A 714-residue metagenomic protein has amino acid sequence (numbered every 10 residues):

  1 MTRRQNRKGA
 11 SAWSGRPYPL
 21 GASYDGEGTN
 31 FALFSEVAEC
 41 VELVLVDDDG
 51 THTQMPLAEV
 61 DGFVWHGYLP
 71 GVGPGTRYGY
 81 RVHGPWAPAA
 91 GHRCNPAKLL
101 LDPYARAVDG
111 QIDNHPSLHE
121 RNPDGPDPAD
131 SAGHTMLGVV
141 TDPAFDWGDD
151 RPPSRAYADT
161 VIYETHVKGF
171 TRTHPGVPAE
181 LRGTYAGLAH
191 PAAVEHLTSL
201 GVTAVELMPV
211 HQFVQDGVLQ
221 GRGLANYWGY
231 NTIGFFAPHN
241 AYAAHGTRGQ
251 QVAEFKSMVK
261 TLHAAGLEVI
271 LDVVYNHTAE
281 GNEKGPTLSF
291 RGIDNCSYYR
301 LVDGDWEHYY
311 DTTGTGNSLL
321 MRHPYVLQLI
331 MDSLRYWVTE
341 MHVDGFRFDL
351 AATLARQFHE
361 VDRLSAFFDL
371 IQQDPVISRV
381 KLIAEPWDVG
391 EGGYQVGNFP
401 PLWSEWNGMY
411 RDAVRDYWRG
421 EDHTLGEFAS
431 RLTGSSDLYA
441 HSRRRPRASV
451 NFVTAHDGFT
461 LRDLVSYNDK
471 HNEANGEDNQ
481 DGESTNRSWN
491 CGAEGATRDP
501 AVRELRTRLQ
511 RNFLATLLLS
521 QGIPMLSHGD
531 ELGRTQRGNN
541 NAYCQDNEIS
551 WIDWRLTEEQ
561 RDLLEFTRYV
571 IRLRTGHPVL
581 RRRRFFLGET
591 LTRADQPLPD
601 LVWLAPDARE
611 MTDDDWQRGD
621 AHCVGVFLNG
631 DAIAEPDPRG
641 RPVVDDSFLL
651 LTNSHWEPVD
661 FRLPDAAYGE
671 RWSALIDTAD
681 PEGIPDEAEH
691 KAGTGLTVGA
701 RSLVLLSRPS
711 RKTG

Functional and structural regions predicted by a protein language model:
M1-Y163, K168, T497, V502-T507 (+2 more regions): Carbohydrate-interacting/catalytic domains
L33, Y80, T165, L207 (+9 more regions): Conserved, mostly hydrophobic/aromatic
V37, E59-D61, G71-G73, G84 (+19 more regions): Short, flexible loop/turn elements at secondary-structure junctions
V82-W147, D216-N231, G285-T312, L425 (+1 more regions): Core domains of carbohydrate- and sulfate-ester-processing enzymes
A87-G91, T171-T173, F213-G217, H277-E280 (+5 more regions): Short catalytic/ligand-binding loop motif for oxyanion handling, primarily in non-cytosolic enzymes, centered on
V161-Y163, V205, V269-L271, F346 (+2 more regions): Hydrophobic faces of well-ordered beta-strands that scaffold small-molecule active sites in alpha/beta enzyme cores
H166-V343, L350-Q373, G393, L438: Substrate-binding/active-site clefts of carbohydrate-active enzymes
H342, R363-H528, G533, N541-Q545 (+6 more regions): Conserved alpha/beta catalytic core and glycan-binding cleft of carbohydrate-active enzymes
